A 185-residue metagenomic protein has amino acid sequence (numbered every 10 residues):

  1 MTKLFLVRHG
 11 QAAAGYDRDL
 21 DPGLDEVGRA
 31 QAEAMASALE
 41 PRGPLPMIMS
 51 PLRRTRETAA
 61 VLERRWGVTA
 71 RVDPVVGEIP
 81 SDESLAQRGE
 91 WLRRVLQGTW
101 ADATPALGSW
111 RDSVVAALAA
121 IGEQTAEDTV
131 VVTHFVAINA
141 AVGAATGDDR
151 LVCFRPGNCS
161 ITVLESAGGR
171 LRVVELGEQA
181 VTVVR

Functional and structural regions predicted by a protein language model:
M1, R64, V68-R71, E78-R93 (+2 more regions): Acidic, low-complexity terminal tails and accessory targeting/binding regions of phosphate-metabolizing enzymes
T2-D73, G98-A103: Active-site-proximal alpha-helix that buttresses catalytic centers in soluble enzyme cores
L4, T125-V136: Generic beta-sheet signal
H9, H134, A180-V181: Histidine-centered active-site/metal-ligand motif
A12, A137-I138: Short active-site segment of divalent metal-dependent hydrolases/proteases that encodes the spacing between
E33-E40, V115-E123, V142: Generic structural signal for well-ordered alpha-helical scaffold segments
L96-A126: Internal catalytic-core helix/loop-beta-alpha segment that presents or stabilizes conserved functional determinants
